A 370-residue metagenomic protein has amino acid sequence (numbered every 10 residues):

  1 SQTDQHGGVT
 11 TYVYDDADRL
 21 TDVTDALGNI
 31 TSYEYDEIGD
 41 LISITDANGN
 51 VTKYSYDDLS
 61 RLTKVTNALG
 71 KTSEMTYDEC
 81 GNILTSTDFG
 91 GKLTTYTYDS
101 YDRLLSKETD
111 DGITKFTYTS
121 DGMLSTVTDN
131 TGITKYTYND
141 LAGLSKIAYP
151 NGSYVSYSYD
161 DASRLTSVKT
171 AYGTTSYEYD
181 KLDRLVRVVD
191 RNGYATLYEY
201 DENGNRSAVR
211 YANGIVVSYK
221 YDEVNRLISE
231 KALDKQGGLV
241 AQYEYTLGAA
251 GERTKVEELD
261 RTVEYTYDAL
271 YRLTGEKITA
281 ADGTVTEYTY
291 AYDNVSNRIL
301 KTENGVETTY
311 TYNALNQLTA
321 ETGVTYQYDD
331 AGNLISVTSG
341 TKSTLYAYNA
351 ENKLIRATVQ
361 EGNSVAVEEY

Functional and structural regions predicted by a protein language model:
S1-Y370: Acidic/glycine-rich beta-solenoid
